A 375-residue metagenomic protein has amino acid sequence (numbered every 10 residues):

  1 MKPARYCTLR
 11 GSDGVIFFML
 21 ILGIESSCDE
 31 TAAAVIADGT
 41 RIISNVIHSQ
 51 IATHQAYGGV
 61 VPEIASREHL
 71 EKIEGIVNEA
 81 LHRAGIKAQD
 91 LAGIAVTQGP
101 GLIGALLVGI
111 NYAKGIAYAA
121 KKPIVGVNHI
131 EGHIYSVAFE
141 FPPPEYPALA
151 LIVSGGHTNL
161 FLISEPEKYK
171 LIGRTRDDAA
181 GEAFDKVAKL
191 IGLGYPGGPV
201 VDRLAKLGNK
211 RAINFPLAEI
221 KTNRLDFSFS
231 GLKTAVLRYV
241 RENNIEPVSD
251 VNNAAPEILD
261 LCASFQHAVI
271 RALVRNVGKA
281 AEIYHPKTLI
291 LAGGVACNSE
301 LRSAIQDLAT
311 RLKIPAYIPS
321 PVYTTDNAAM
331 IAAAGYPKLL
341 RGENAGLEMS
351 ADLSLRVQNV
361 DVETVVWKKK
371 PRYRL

Functional and structural regions predicted by a protein language model:
L20-P100, H129, H133: N-terminal beta-alpha supersecondary unit
T31-I36, A150-I152, T158-L162: Short beta-strand scaffold segments in enzyme catalytic cores
V96-K121, F139, S299-L308: Short Gly/Thr/Asp-enriched flexible loops that form oxyanion-binding sites at enzyme active sites
G126-V127, T288-L289, Q306-I331, A345: Conserved phosphate-binding/catalytic loops in two-lobed NTP-binding clefts
V127-L149, A334: Conserved phosphate-binding catalytic cores of ATP/NTP-utilizing and phosphoryl-transfer enzymes
I134, P319-V357: Glycine-rich phosphate-binding/hydrolytic loop that grips phosphoryl groups
P142, E165-N209, K233-N243: Glycine-rich phosphate-binding loop plus the immediately following alpha-helix
R203-L289, N298-L312, V362-L375: A contiguous, well-structured pocket-lining segment that forms one wall/lid of small-molecule binding clefts in soluble
